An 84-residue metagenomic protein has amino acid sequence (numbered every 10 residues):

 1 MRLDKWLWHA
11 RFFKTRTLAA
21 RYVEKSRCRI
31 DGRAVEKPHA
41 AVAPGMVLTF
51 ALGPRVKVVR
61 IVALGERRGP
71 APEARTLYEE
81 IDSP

Functional and structural regions predicted by a protein language model:
M1-P44: A basic, amphipathic helix-loop patch mediating RNA/tRNA/ribosome contacts
P54-P84: C-terminal structural segments of small proteins and small subunits
